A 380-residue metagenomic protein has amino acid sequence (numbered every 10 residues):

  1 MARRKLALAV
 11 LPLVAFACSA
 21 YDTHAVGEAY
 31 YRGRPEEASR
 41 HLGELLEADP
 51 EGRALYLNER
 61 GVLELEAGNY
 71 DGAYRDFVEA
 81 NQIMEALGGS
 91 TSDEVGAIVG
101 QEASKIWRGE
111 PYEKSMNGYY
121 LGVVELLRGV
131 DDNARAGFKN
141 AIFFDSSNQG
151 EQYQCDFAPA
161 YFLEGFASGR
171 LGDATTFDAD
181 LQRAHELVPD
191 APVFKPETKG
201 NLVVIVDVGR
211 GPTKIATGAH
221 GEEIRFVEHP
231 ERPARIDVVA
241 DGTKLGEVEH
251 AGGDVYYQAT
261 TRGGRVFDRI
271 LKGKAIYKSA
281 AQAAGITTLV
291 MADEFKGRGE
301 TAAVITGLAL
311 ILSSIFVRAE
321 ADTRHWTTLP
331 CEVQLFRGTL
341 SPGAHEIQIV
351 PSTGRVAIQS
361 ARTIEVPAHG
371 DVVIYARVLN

Functional and structural regions predicted by a protein language model:
A15-E37, L46: Bacterial Sec signal peptide processing site at the extreme N-terminus
A20, L55, M116, G150-Q152 (+1 more regions): Start-of-helix register in tetratricopeptide repeats
H24, E59, L63-E66, E113-Y120 (+3 more regions): "A position-specific structural signal for the A-helix of alpha-solenoid helical repeats
H41, D76, I83, G137 (+2 more regions): Alpha-helical solenoid repeat scaffolds, predominantly canonical TPR units
E44-E51, M84-G109, D145-Q154, A191-F194: Flexible helix-coil transition and linker loops at the boundaries of alpha-helical arrays
D178, E186, T198-N380: Short loop/turn and low-complexity linker motifs enriched in small/turn-promoting residues
